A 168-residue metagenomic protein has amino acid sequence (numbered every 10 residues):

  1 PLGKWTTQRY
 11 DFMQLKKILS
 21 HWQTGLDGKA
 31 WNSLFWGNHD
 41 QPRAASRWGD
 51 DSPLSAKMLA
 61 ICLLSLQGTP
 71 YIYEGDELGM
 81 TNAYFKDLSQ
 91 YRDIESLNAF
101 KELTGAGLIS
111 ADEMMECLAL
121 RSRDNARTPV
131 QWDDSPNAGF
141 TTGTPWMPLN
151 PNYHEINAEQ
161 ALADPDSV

Functional and structural regions predicted by a protein language model:
P1-V168: Active-site and adjacent substrate-binding regions of carbohydrate-active enzymes
